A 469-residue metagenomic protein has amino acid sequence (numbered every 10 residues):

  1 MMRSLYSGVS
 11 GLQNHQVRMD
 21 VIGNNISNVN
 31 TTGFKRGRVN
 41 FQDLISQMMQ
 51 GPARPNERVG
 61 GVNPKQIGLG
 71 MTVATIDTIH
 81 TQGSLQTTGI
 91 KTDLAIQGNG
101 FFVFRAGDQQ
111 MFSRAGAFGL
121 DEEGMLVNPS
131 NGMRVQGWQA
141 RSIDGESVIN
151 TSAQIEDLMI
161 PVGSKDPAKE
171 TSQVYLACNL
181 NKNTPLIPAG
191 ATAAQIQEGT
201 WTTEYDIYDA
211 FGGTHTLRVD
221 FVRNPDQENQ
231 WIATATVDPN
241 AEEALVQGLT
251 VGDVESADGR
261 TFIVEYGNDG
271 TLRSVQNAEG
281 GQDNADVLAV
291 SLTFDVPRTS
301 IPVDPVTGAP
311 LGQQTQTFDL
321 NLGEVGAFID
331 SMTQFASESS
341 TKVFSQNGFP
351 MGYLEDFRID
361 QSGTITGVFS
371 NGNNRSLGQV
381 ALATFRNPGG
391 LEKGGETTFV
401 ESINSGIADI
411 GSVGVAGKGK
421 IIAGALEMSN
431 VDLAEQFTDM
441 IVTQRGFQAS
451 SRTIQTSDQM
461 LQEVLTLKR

Functional and structural regions predicted by a protein language model:
M1-G8: Generic N-terminal amphipathic, Lys/Arg-enriched alpha-helix
M2, K35, V39-D439, G446: Small/polar low-complexity and glycine-rich loop motifs
G8, L12-H15, N30-F41, S429 (+3 more regions): Alpha-helical heptad-repeat coiled-coil segments that mediate oligomerization/polymerization in large
V17-V21: N-terminal glycine-rich anion-binding loops that anchor highly charged ligand groups
S450: Acidic/polar, glycine-anchored loop/turn motif associated with catalytic or activation segments that engage anionic
Q462-T466: N-terminal membrane-targeting segments
